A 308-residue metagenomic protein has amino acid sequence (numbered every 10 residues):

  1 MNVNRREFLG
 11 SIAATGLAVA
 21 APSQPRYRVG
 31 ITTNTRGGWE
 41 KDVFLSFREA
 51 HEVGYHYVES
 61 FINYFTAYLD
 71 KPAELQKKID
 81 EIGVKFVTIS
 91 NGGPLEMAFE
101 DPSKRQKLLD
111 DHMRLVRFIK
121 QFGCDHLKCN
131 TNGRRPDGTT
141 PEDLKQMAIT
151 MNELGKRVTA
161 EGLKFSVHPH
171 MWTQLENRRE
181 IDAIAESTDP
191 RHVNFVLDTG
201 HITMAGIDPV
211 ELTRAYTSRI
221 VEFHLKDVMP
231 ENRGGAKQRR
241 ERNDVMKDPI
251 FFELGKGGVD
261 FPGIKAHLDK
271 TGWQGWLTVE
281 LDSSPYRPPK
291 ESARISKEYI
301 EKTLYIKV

Functional and structural regions predicted by a protein language model:
M1-V3: N-terminal secretory signal peptides
E7, I12-P25, E81, K85 (+1 more regions): Active-site acidic/histidine proton-transfer and metal-coordination neighborhood in alpha/beta enzyme cores
Y27-T33, V58-S60, F86-N91, L127-C129 (+4 more regions): Hydrophobic faces of well-ordered beta-strands that scaffold small-molecule active sites in alpha/beta enzyme cores
R36-K41, F61-P72, E96-F99, R135-T139 (+5 more regions): Acidic-and-aromatic substrate-binding clefts and catalytic sites of carbohydrate-active enzymes
W39-A50, K107-V116, G206-L212, F261: Short, acidic/polar
F47-E52, L69-T88, R114-G123, N152-A160 (+3 more regions): Acidic (Asp/Glu)-rich catalytic clusters
A50, V58, I79, I119 (+6 more regions): Conserved, mostly hydrophobic/aromatic
Y57-V58, I89, N152-G258: Acidic/histidine-rich catalytic cores of soluble enzymes
